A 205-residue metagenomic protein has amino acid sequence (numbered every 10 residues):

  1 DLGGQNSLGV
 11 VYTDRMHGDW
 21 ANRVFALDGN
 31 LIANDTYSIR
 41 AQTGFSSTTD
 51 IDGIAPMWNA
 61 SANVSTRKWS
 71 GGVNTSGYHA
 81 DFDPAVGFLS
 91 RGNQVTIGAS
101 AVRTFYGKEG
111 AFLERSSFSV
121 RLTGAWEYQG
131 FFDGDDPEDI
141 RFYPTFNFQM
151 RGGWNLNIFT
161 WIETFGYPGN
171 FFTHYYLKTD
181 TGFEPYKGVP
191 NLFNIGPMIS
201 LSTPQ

Functional and structural regions predicted by a protein language model:
D1-T48, G110, R115-L122, S200-Q205: Surface-exposed extracellular loop regions of Gram-negative outer-membrane beta-barrel proteins
Q42-Q205: Exposed, low-structure sequence patches enriched in small/polar residues
